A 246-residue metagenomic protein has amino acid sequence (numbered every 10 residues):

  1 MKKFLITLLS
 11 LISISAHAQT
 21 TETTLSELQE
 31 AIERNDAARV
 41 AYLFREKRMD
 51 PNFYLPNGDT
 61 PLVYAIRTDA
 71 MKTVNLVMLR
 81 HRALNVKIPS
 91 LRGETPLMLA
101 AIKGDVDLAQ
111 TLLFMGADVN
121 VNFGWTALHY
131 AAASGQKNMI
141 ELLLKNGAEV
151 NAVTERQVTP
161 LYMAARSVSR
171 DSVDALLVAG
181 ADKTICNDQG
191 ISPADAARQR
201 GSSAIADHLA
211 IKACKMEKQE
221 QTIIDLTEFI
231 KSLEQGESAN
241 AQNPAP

Functional and structural regions predicted by a protein language model:
F4-I12: Sec-dependent N-terminal signal peptides
Q19-E27, N146, A179, D188-I191 (+1 more regions): Ankyrin-repeat-protein effector appendages
T20-Y64: N-terminal segments that cap or nucleate solenoid repeat domains
E30-N35, Y64-M71, L99-D105, Y130-Q136 (+2 more regions): Ankyrin repeat A-helix N-terminal signature
D36-F44, A70-L79, D105-L113, Q136-L144 (+2 more regions): Ankyrin repeat structural motif
P51, L84-V86, V119, V150 (+1 more regions): Ankyrin-repeat inter-repeat connecting loop/turn
L55, I88-S90, V121-F123, T154 (+1 more regions): Ankyrin repeat boundary/linker residues
